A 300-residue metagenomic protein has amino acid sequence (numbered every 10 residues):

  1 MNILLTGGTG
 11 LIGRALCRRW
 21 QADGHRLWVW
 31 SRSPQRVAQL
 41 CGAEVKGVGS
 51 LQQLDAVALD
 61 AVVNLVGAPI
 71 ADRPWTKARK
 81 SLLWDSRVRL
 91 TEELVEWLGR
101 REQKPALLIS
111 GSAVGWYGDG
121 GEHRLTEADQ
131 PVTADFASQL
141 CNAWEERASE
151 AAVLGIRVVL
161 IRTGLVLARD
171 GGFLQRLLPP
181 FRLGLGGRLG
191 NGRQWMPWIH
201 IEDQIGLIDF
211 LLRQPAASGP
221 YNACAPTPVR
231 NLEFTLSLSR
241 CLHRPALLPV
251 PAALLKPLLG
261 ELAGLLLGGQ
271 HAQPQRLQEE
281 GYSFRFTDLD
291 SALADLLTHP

Functional and structural regions predicted by a protein language model:
I3-D23: N-terminal Rossmann NAD(P)H-binding glycine-rich loop of SDR-like oxidoreductase domains
R36, C41-E93: NAD(P)H-binding glycine-rich loop region in Rossmannoid oxidoreductase-like domains and their noncatalytic homologs
E92-A134: Conserved Rossmann-fold NAD(P)-dependent oxidoreductase catalytic core, especially the SDR/UDP-sugar
T133-V158: Active-site Tyr-X1-5-Lys
A151-L160, G164-W195: NAD(P)-dependent short-chain dehydrogenase/reductase
L178-G186, Q194-V229: Alpha-helical substrate-binding/gating segment
L211-E261, A294, P300: Mid/C-terminal beta-alpha module of Rossmann-like enzyme folds, strongest in SDR-family dehydrogenases/epimerases
G264-P300: C-terminal amphipathic/interface module of NAD(P)-dependent oxidoreductases and related NAD-binding regulators
